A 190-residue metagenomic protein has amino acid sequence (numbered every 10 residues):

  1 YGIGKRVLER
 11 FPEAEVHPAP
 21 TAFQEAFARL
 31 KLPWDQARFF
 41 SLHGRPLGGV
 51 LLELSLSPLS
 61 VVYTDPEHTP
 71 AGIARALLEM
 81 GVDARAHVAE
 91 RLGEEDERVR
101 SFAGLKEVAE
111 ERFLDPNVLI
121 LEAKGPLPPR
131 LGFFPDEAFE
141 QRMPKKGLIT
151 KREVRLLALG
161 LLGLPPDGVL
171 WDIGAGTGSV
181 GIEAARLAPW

Functional and structural regions predicted by a protein language model:
Y1-S57: Class I SAM-dependent methyltransferase SAM-binding "motif I" and its flanking Rossmann-like core
R6, E25-R29, G72-A76, V118 (+2 more regions): Alpha-helical scaffold segments in soluble metabolic enzymes
L30-P33, L51-L56, L78-G81, V108-F113 (+2 more regions): Solvent-exposed alpha-helices and their adjacent loops that cap or buttress functional pockets in soluble metabolic
L56-K146: A contiguous loop/helix-start segment that scaffolds small-molecule binding in enzyme catalytic cores
I149-P166: Conserved alpha-helix/loop element of class I SAM-dependent methyltransferases that forms part of the SAM/SAH-binding
D167-G176: Conserved class I S-adenosyl-L-methionine
T177-P189: Conserved SAM-binding loop of SAM-dependent methyltransferases across substrates and taxa, primarily the Class I
